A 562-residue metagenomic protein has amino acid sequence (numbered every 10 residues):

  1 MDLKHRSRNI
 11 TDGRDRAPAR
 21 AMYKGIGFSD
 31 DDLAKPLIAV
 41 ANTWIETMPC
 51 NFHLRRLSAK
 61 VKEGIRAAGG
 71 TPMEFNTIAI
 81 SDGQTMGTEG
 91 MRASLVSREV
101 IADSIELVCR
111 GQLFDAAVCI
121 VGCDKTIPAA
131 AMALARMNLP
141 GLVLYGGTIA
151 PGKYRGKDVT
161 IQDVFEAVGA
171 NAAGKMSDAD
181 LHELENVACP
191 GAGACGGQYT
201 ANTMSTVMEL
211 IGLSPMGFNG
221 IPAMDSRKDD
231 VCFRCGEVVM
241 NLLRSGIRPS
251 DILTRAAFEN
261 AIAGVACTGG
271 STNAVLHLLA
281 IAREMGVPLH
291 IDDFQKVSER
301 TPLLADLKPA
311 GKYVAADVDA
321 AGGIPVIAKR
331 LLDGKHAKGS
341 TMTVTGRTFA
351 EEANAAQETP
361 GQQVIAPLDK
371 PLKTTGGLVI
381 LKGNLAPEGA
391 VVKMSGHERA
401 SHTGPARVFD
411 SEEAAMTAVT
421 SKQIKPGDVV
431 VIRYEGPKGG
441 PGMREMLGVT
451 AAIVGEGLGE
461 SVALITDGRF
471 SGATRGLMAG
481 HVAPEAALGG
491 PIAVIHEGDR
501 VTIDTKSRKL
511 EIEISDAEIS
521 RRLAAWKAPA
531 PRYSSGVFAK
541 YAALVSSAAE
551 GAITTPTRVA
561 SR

Functional and structural regions predicted by a protein language model:
M1-F52, L57-I78, G83-Q84, E89-S94 (+4 more regions): Catalytic or ion-coupling anion/metal-binding cores of large enzyme and transporter domains
S94-D103: Glycine-rich, highly charged phosphate/nucleotide-binding loops
C109-A130, L142-Y145: A short, small-residue-rich loop immediately preceding and capping a beta-strand
